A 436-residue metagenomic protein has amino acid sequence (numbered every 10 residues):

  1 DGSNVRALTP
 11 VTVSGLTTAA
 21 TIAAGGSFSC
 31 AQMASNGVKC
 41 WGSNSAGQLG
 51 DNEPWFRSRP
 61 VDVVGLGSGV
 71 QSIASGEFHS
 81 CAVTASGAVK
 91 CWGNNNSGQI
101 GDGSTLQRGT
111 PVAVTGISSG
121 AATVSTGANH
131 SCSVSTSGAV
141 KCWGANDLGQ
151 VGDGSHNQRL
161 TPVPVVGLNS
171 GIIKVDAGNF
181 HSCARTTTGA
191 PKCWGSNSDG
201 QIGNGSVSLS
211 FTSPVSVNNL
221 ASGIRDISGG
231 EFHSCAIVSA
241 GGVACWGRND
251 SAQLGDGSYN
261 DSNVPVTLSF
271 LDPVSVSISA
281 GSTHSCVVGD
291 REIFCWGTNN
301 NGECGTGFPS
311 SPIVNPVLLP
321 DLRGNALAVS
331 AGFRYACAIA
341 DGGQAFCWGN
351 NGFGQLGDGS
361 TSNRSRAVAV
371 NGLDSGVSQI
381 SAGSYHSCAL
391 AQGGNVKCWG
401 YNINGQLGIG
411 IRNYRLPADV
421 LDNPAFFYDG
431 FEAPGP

Functional and structural regions predicted by a protein language model:
D1-T9, K39-R59, W92-T110, W143-T161 (+5 more regions): Short glycine/serine- and acidic-residue-enriched loop/turn motifs that recur at repeat junctions
V5, L16-A19, W55, G67-V70 (+13 more regions): Short coil/turn segments at the loop-to-beta-strand junctions that recur within blades of beta-propeller repeat folds
F28-A31, C40, H79-A82, C91 (+12 more regions): Conserved core positions of repeat-based scaffolds
H79, T84-K90, N96-Q99, T136-K141 (+2 more regions): Thr-biased low-complexity repeat/linker tracts and other Thr-enriched repetitive architectures
A382-A425: Blade-level signature of beta-propeller repeat domains, shared across WD40, Kelch, NHL, RCC1 and BNR/Asp-box propellers
P424-P436: Boundary/junction segments of secreted and surface-exposed precursor proteins
